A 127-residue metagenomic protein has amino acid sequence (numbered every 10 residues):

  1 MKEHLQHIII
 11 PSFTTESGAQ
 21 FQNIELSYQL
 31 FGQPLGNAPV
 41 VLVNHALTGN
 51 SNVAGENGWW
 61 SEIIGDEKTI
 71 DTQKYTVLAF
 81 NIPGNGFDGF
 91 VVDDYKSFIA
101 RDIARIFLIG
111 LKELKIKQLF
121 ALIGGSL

Functional and structural regions predicted by a protein language model:
M1-V40: Catalytic-loop region of hydrolases
S12, G32, G84-G86, K112-I116: Glycine-centered secondary-structure boundary/capping sites
T15-G18, G65-K68, I109-G110: Catalytic micro-motifs at enzyme active sites that drive phosphoryl/nucleotidyl and oxygen chemistry
N23, S51, G89-V91: Basic, gly/Ser/Thr/Pro-rich low-complexity segments located predominantly at protein N termini
Q29-F87: N-terminal cap/lid subdomain of alpha/beta-hydrolase-fold enzymes
V91-R101: Catalytic nucleophile-loop/oxyanion-hole region of alpha/beta-hydrolase and closely related hydrolase-like folds
R101-F120: Conserved acidic catalytic loop of the alpha/beta-hydrolase fold
L122-G125: Short beta-strand immediately N-terminal to the catalytic nucleophile in serine-hydrolase-like folds
